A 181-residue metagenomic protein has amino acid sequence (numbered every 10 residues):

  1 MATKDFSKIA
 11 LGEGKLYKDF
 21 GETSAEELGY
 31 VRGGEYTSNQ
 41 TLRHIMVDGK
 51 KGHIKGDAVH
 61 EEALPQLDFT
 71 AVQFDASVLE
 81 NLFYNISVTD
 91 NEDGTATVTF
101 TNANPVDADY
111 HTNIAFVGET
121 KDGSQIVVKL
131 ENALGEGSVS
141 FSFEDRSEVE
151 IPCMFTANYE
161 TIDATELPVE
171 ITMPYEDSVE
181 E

Functional and structural regions predicted by a protein language model:
A2-N81, N132-E150: Solvent-exposed edge beta-strands and adjacent loop segments that serve as assembly or binding interfaces
L16, L67, V98, I114-F116 (+1 more regions): Hydrophobic beta-strand residues in large extracellular and virion-surface proteins
K18-E22, F116-D122, Y159: Short acidic, glycine-rich loop/turn motifs
A25, Q125-V127: Short, mixed charged/polar active-site loops that provide acid/base catalysis or chelate metal/phosphate cofactors
E62-Q66, D109-H111, G123, E148-P152 (+1 more regions): A general secondary-structure signal for short beta-strands and their flanking turns/coil in non-transmembrane regions
Q66-T70, N113-V117, K129, P152-T156: Beta-strand secondary-structure signal
F83-Y84, V88-K121: Extended, positively charged loop/linker patches that create polyanion-binding surfaces
V127-E181: Mixed-charge, glycine-accented linear interaction segment located at domain edges/termini
